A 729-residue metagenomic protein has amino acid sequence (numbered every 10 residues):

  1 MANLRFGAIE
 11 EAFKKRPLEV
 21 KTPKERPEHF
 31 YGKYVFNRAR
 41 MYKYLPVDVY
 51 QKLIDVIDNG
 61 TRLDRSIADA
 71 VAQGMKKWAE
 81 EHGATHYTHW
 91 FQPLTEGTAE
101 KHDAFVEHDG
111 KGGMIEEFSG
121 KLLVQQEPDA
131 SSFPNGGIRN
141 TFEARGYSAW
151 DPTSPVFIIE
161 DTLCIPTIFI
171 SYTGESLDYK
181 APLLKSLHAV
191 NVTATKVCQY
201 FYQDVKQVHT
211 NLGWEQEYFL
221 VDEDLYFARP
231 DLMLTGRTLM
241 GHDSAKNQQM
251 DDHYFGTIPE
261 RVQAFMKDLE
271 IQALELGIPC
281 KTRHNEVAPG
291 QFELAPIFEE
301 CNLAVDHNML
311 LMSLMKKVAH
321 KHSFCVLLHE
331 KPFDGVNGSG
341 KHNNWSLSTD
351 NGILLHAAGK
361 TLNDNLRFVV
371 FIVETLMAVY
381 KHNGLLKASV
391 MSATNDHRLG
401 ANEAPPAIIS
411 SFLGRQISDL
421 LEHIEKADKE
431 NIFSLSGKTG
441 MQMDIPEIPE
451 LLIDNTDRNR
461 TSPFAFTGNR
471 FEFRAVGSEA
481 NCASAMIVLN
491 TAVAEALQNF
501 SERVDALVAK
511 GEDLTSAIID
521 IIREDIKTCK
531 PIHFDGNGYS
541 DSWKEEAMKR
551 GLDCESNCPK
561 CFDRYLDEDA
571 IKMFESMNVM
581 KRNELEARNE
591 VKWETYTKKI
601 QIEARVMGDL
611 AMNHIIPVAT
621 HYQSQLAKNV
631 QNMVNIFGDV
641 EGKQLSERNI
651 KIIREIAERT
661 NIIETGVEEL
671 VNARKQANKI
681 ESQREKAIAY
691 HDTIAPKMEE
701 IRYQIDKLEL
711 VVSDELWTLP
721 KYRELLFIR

Functional and structural regions predicted by a protein language model:
M1-K24, T141-F157, T162: N-terminal hydrophobic targeting/anchoring segments and the immediately downstream early-domain regions of hydrolases
A8, V20-Y42, H188, V192 (+1 more regions): Flexible inter-domain linker/hinge segments
H29-E143: Active-site core of metal-dependent hydrolases
I67, F91, S119, P296-F298 (+5 more regions): Active-site proximal loops enriched in glycine and acidic residues that flank catalytic Cys/His/Asp and coordinate
I67-V71, F91-P93, K121-L122, F169 (+4 more regions): Active-site-proximal loop/turn and secondary-structure-junction residues that shape catalytic pockets, frequently
E96-G113, S131, R229, G236-T238 (+4 more regions): Short linear, low-complexity motifs centered on an aromatic residue
E143-L328, N337-G340, L347-E590: Glycine-rich, acidic/polar active-site loops that bind/position phosphate-bearing ligands
I522-R729: C-terminal amphipathic alpha-helical interaction region
